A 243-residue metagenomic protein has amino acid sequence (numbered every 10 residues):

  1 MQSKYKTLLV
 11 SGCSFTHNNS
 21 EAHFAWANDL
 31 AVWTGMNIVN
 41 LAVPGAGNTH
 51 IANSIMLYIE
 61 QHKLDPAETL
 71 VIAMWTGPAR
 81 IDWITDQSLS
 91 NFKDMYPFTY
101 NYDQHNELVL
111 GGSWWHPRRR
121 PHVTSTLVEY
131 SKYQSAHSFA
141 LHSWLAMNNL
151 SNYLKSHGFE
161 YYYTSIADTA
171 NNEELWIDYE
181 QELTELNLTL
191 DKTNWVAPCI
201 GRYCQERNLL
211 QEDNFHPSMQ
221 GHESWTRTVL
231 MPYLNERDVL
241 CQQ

Functional and structural regions predicted by a protein language model:
M1-M56, Q61-L64, S218, S224: Serine-esterase "nucleophile elbow" of acetyl-processing enzymes
Q2, M56-Q243: Alpha-helical cap/lid subdomain in secreted, periplasmic, or secretory-pathway luminal O-acyl-processing enzymes
